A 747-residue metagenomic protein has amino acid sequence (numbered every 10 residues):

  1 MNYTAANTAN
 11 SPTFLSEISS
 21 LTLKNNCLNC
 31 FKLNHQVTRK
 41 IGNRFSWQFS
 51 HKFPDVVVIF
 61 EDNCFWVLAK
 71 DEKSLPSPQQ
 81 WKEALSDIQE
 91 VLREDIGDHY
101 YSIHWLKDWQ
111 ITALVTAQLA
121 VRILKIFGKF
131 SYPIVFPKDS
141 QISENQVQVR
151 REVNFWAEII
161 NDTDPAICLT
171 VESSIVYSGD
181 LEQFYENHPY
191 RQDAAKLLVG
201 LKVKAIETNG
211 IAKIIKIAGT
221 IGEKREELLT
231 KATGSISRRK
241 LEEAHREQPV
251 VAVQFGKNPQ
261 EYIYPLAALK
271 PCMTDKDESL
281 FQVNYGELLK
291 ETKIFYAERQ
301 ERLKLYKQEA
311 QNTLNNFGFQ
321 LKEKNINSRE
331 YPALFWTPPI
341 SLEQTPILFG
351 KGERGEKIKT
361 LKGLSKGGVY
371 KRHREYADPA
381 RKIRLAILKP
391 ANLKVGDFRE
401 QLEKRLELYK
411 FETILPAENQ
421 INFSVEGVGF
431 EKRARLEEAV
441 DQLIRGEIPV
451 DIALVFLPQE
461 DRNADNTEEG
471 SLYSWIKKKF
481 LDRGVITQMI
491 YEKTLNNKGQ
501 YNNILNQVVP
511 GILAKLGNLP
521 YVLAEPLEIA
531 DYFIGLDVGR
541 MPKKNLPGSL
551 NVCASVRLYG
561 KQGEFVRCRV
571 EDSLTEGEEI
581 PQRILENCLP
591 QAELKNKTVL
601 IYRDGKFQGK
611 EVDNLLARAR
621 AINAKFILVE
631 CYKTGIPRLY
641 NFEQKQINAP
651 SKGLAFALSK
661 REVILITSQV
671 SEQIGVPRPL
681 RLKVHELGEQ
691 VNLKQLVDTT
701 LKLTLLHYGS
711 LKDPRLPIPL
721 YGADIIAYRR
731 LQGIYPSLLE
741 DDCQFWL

Functional and structural regions predicted by a protein language model:
M1-E223, E412-P416, S424-A434, D441-P449 (+1 more regions): Long, contiguous domain-sized segments
N7-E17, L21, W47, L198-E492 (+2 more regions): Extended, highly charged clamp/arch subdomains and adjacent linkers that form or line substrate-binding channels
